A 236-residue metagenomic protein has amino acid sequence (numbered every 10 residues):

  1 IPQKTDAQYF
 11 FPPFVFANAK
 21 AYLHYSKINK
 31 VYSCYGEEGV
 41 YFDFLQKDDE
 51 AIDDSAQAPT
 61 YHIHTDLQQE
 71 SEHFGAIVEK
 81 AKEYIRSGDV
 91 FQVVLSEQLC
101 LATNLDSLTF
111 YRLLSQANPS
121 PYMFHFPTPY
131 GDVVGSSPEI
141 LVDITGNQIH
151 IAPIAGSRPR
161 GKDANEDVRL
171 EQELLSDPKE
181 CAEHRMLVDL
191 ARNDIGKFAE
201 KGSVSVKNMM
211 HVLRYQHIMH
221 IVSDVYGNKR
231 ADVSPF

Functional and structural regions predicted by a protein language model:
I1-F236: Extended alpha-helical targeting/anchoring segments, especially N-terminal organellar/secretory targeting helices
